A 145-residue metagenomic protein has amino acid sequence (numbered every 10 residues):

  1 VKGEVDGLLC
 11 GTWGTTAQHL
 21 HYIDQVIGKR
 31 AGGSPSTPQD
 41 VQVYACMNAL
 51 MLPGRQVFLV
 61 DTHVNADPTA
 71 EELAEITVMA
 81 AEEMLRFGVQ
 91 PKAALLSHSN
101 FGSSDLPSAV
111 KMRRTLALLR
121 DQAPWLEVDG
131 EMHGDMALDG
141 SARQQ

Functional and structural regions predicted by a protein language model:
V1-V110, R114, L118-Q145: Anion-binding alpha/beta catalytic cores of soluble intermediary-metabolism enzymes, centered on
